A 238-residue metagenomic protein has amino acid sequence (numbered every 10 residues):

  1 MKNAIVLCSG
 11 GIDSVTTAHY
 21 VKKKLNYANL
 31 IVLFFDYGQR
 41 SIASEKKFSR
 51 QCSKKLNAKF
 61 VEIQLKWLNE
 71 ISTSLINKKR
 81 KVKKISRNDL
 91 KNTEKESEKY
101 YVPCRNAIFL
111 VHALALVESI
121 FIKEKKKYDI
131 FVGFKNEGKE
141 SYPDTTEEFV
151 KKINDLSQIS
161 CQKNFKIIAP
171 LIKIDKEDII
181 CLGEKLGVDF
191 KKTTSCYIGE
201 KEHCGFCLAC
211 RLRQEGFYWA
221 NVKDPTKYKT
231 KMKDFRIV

Functional and structural regions predicted by a protein language model:
M1-G187: ATP-dependent adenylation/nucleotidyltransferase module used to activate substrates
K47, N77, E147, E200 (+2 more regions): Flexible domain-boundary/linker segments
I76, I180, F206-C210, K231-I237: Short amphipathic alpha-helical patches
K79-R87, L208-F217: Short, structured secondary-structure boundary patches
V111, K192-E215: Local cysteine-cluster metal-coordination motifs and their immediate loop/turn environment, predominantly Fe-S cluster
K125, I130, Y197-H203, V222-T230: Charge-dense, low-complexity polyampholytic segments
L186-F190, Q214-W219: A polyampholytic, Gly/Pro-enriched intrinsically disordered region
L212-R213, F217, K223, Y228-V238: Short Fe-S-cluster ligation motifs
